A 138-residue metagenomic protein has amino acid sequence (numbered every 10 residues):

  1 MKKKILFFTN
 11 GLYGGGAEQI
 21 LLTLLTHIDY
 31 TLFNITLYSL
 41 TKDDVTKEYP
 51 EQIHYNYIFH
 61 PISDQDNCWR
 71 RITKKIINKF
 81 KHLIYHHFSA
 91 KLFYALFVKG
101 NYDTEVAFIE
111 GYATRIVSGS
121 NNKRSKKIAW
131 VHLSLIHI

Functional and structural regions predicted by a protein language model:
K2-L6: Extreme N-terminal starter segment of soluble prokaryotic enzymes
F7-G14, H27-F80: N-terminal strand-loop element at the rim of the active site of nucleotide-sugar-dependent glycosyltransferases
N10, I109-G111, V131-S134: Histidine-centered beta-alpha loop that forms part of the nucleotide-sugar donor binding/catalytic region in diverse
G15-T23: A conserved mid-protein helix/loop that constitutes part of the nucleotide-sugar donor-binding site
A17, L40, A107-E110: Replace "coordinates the UDP/GDP/TDP-sugar" with "coordinates nucleotide-activated sugar donors
Q65-F97, N101: Alpha-helical membrane-targeting segments
H86-V98, T104-R124: An aromatic- and histidine-rich active-site surface loop
I136-I138: Conserved small/polar residues in nucleotide/adenosyl-binding loops
